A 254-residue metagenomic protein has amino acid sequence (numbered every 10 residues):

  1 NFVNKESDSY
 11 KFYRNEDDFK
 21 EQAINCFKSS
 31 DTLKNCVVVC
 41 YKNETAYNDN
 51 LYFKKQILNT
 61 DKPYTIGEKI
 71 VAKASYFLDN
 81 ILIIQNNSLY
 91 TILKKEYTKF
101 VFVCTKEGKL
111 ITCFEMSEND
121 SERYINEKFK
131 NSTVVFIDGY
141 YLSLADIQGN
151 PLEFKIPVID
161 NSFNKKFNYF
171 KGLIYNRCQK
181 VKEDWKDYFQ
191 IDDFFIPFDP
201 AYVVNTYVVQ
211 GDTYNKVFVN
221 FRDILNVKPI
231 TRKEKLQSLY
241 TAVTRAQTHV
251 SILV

Functional and structural regions predicted by a protein language model:
N1, S7, F27-D31, F53 (+2 more regions): Generic secondary-structure transition motif, activating predominantly at the C-termini of alpha-helices
N1-D18: Conserved coupling/interface region of RecA-like P-loop/ASCE motor cores
Y13-E21, I196-P197, K233: Conserved phosphate-coordination/catalytic loops
D18-L33: Conserved interdomain hinge at the start of the Helicase C-terminal
K34-V254: Core RecA-like ATPase module of SF1/SF2 helicases and allied nucleic-acid translocases
